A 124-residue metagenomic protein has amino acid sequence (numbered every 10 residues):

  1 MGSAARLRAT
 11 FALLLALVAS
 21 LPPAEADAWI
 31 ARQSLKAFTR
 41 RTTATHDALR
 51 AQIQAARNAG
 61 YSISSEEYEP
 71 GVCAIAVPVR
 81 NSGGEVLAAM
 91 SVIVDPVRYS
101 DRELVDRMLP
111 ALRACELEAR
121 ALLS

Functional and structural regions predicted by a protein language model:
M1-Y68: Short, solvent-exposed recognition segments
S34, P70, V94-V97: Glycine-rich beta-alpha junction loops
I53, V72, L112, E116: Short amphipathic alpha-helical/adjacent loop interface patches that line ligand and macromolecule-binding sites
C73-V77: Short hydrophobic beta-strand micro-motif common in sensory/regulatory domains
V79-S82: Sensor-regulatory modules in signal-transduction proteins
A88-S124: Juxtadomain coupling helices with adjacent low-complexity linkers
